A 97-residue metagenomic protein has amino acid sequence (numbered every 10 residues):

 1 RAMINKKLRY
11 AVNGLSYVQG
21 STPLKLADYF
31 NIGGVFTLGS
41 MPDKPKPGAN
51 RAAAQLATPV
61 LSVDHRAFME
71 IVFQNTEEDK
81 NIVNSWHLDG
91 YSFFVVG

Functional and structural regions predicted by a protein language model:
R1-G97: Copper-binding active sites and cupredoxin-like electron-transfer domains, recognizing His/Cys-rich ligand loops
